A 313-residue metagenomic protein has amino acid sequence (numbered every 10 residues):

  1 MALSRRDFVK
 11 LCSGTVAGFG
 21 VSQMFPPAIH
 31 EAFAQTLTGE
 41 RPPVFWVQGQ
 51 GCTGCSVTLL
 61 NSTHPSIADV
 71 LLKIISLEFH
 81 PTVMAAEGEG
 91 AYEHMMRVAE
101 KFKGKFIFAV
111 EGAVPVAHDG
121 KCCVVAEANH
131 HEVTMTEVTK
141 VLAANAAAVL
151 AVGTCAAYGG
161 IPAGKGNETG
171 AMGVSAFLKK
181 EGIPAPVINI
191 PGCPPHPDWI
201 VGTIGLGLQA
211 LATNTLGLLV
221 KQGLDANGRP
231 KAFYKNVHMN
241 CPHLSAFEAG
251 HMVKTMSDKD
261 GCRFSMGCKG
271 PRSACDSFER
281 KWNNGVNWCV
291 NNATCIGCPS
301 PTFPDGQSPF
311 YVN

Functional and structural regions predicted by a protein language model:
M1-D7: Generic start-of-chain signal for non-secretory N-termini
A2, Q23-G49: C-terminal segment of N-terminal export signals and the immediately downstream linker at the start of the mature
D7-H30: N-terminal export signals
Q35-R41, G49, S56, I67-V187 (+2 more regions): Metabolite-binding pocket within alpha/beta catalytic cores that recognizes anionic/polar moieties
Q48, V237, N291: Short metal-coordination and nucleic-acid-contact micro-motifs, chiefly zinc-binding Cys/His arrays
L59-P65: Short Gly/aromatic-enriched secondary-structure transition segments
D198-V201, G205-R280: A conserved mid-domain beta-alpha-beta active-site/ligand-binding segment of alpha/beta enzyme cores
D260-N313: C-terminal, charge/polar-rich interaction regions
